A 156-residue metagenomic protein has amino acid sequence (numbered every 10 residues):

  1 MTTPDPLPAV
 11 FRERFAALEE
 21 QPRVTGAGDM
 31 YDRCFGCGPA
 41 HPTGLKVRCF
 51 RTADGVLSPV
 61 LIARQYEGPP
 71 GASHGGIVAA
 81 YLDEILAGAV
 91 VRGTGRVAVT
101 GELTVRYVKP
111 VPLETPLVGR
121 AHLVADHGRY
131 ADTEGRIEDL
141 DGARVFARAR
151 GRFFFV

Functional and structural regions predicted by a protein language model:
M1-Q65: Non-catalytic linker/capping segments at the edges of enzyme domains
M1-T25, V111-L113, L123-V156: HotDog/MaoC-like acyl-thioester-processing domains
L45, V99-G101, L117, A131 (+1 more regions): Hydrophobic core residues within well-ordered beta-strands of beta-rich domains
F50-G55, S73-A98: Active-site helix/loop of acyl-thioester processing domains in fatty-acid/polyketide metabolism, spanning hotdog-fold
V60-I62, Y107, F155: Hydrophobic residues in beta-strands and at strand termini
E84-V118: Hydrophobic beta-strand-centered segment that forms part of the acyl-chain substrate-binding groove
